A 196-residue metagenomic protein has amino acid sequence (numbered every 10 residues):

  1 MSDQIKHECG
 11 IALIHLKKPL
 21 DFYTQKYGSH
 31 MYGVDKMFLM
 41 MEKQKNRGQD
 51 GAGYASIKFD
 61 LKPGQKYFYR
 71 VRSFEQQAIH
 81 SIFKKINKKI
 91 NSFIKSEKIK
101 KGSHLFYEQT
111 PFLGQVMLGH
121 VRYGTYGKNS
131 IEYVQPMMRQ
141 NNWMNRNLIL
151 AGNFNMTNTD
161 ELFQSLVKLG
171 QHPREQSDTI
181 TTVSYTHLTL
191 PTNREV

Functional and structural regions predicted by a protein language model:
M1-L188, R194: Conserved short alpha-helical segments that host acidic/polar catalytic motifs at enzyme active sites
